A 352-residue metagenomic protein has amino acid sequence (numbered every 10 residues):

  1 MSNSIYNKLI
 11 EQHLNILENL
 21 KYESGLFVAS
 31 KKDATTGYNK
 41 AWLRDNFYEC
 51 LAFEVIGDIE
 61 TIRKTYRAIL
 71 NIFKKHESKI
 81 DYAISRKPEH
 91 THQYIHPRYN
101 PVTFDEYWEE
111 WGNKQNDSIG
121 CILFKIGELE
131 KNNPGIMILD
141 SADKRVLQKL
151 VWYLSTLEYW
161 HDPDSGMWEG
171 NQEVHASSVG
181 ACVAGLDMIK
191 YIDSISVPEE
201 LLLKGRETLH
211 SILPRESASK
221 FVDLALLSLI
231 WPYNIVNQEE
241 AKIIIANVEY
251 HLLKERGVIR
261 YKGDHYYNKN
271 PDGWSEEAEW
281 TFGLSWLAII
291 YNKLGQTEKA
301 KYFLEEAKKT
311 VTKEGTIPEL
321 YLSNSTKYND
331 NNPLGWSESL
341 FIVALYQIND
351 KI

Functional and structural regions predicted by a protein language model:
M1-I352: Acidic, mature catalytic/reactive cores of soluble proteins
